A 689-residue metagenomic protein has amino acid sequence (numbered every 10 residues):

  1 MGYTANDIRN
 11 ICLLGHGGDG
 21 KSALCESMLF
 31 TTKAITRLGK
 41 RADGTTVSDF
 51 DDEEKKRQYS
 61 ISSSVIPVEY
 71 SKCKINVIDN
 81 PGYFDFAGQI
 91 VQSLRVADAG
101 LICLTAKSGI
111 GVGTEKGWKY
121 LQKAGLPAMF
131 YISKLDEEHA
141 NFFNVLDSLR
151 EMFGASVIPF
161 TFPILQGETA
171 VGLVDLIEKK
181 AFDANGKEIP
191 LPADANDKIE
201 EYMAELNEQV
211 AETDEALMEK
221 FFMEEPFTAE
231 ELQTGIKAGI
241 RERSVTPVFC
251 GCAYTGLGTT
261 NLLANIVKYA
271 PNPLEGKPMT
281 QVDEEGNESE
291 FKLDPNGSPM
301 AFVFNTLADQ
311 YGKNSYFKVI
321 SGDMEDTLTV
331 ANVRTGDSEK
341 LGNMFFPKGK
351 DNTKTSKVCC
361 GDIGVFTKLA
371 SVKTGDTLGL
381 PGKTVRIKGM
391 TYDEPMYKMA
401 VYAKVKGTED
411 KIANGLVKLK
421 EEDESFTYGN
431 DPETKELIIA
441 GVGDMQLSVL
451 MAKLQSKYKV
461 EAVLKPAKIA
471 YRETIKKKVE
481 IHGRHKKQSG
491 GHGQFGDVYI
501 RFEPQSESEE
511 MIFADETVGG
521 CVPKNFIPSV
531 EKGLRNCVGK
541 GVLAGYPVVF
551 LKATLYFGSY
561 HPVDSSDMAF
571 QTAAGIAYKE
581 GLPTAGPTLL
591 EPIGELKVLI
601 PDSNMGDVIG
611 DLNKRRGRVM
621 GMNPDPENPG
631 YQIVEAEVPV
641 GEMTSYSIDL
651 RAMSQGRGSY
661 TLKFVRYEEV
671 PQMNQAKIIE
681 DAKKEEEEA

Functional and structural regions predicted by a protein language model:
M1-A689: Structural and coupling elements of P-loop NTPases
